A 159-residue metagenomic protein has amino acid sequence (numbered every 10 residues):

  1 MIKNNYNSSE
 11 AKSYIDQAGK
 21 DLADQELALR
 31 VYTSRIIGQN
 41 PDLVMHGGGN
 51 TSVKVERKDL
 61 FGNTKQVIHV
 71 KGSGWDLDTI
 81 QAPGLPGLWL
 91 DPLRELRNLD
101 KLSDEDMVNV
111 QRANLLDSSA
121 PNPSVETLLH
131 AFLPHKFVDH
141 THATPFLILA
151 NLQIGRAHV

Functional and structural regions predicted by a protein language model:
M1-D21: Generic N-terminal amphipathic, Lys/Arg-enriched alpha-helix
G19-K20, E95-R97, L147-N151: Short, functional N-terminal and low-complexity linear motifs
L22-M107, L128, F132: N-terminal low-complexity or amphipathic/hydrophobic leaders
G48-T51, Q111-L115, A143-P145: Short, glycine/charge-rich beta-strand/loop segments that flank catalytic centers and engage negatively charged groups
N109-F137: NAD(P)-dependent dehydrogenase/reductase Rossmann-like domain
H135-G155: Histidine-centered catalytic micro-motifs
A157-V159: Conserved small/polar residues in nucleotide/adenosyl-binding loops
